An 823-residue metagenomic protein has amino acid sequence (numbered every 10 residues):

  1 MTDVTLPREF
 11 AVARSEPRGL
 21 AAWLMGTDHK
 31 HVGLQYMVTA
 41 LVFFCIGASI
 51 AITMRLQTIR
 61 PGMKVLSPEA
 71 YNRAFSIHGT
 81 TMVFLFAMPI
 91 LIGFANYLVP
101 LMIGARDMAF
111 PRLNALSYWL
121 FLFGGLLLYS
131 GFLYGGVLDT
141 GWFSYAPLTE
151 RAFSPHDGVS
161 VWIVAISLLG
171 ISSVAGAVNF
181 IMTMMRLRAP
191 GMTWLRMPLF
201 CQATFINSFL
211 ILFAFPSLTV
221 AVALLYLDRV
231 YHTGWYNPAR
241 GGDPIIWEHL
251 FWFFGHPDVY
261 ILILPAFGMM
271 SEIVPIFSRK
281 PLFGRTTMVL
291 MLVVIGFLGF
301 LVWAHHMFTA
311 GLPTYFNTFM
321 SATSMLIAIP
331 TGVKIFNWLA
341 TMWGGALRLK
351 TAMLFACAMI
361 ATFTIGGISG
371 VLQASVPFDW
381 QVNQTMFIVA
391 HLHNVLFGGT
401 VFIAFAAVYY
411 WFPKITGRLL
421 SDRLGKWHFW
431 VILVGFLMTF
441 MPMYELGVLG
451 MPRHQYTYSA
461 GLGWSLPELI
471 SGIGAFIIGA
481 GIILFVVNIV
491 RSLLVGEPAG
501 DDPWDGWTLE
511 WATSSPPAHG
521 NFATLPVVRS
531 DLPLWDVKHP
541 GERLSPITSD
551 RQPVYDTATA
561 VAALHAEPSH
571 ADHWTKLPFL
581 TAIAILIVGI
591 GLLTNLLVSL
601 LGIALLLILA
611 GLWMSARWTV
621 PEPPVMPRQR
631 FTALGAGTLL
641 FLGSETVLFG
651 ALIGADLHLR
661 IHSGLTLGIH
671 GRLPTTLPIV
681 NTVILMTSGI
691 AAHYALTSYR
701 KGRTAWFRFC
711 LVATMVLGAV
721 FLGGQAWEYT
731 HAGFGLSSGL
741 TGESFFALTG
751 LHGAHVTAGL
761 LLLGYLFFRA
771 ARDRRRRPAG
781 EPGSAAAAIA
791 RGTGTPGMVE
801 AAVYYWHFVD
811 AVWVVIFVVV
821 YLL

Functional and structural regions predicted by a protein language model:
T2-Q629, A633-G637, G643-L673, L677 (+6 more regions): Membrane-embedded and interfacial regions of multi-pass energy-transducing membrane proteins
G33, R423, K701-F709, L763 (+1 more regions): Interfacial loop-to-transmembrane junctions
L396, L648, I684, E728 (+2 more regions): Short active-site segment of divalent metal-dependent hydrolases/proteases that encodes the spacing between
A563-A566, P674, V683-Y694, S698 (+1 more regions): Active-site rim/adjacent substrate-binding subdomains
I690-G723, W727: Hydrophobic transmembrane alpha-helical segments that form the core helix bundle of multi-pass membrane enzymes
A747-Y765: Alpha-helical transmembrane segments of helical membrane proteins, especially in multi-pass transport, channel
V814-L823: Juxtamembrane boundary at the C-terminal end of a transmembrane helix
